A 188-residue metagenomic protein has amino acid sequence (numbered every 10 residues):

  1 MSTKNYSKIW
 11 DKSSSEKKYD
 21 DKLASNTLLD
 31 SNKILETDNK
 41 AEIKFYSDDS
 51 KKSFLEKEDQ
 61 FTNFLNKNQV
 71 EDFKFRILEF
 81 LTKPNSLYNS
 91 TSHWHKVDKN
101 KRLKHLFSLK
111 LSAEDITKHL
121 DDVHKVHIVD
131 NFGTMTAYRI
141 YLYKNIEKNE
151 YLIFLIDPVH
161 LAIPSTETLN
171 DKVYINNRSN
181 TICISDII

Functional and structural regions predicted by a protein language model:
M1-T134, I146-I188: Basic, Lys/Arg-enriched alpha-helical interface segments
M135-I140: Short, surface-exposed coil-to-beta transition loops
Y143: Binding-interface segments
